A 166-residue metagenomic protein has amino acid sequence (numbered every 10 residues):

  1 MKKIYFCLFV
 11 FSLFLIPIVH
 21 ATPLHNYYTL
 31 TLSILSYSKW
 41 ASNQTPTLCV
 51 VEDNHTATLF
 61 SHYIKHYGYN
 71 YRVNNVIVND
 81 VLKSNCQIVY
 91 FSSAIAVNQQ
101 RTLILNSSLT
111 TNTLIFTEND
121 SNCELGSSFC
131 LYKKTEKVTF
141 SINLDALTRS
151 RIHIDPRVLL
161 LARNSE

Functional and structural regions predicted by a protein language model:
K2-Y5, V19-E166: Short hydrophobic alpha-helices and adjacent helix-cap/hinge residues
C7-I16: Bacterial N-terminal signal peptides
